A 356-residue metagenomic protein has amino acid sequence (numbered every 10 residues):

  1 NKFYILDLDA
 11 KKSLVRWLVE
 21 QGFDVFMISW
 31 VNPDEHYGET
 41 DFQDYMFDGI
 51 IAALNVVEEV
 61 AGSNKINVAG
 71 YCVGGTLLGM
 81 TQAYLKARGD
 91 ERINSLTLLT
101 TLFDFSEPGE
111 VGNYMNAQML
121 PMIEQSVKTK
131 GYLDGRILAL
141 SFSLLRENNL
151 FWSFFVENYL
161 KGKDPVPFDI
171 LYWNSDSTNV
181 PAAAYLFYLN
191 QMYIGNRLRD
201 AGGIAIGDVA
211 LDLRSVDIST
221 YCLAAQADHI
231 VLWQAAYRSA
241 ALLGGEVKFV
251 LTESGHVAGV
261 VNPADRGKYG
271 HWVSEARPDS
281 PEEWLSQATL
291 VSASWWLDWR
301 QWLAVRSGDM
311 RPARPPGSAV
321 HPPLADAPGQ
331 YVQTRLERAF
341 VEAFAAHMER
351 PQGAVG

Functional and structural regions predicted by a protein language model:
N1-H36: Short, surface-exposed "cap/lid" segments of acyl-processing enzymes
Y37-A61: Alpha/beta-hydrolase active-site loop
L54-G74: Alpha/beta-hydrolase fold nucleophile elbow
E59, S63, L77, T81-Y188 (+2 more regions): Alpha/beta-hydrolase-fold enzymes
V216, C222-A224, D228: Short beta-strand/loop motif that positions the catalytic acidic residue of the alpha/beta-hydrolase fold
A227-V231, H256-V257: Acidic catalytic loop of the alpha/beta-hydrolase fold
L232-L242, E253: Short alpha-helix in the alpha/beta-hydrolase fold that links the catalytic acid
K248-V355: Catalytic active-site module of serine/aspartate enzymes centered on a nucleophile-bearing elbow/loop
